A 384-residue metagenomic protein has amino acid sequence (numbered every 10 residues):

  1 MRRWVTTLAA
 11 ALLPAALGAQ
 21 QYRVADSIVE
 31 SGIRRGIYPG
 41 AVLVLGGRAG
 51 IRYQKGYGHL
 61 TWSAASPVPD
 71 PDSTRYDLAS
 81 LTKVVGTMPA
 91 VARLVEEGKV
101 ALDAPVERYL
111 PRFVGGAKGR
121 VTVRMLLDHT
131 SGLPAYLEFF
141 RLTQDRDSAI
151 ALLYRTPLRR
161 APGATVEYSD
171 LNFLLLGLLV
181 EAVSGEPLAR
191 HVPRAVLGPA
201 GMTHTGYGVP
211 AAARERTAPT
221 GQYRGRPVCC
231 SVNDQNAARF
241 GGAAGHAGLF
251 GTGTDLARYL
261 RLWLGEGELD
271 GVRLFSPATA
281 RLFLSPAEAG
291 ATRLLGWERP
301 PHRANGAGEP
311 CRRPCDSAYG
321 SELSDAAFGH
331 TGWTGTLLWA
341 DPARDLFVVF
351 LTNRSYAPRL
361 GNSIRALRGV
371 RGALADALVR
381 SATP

Functional and structural regions predicted by a protein language model:
M1-L8: Bacterial N-terminal signal peptides that target proteins for export
A10-A19: Hydrophobic h-region of N-terminal signal peptides that target proteins for export in Gram-negative bacteria
Y22-Y76, K99-A101, A151, D234 (+1 more regions): Short, conserved catalytic-motif segment at the N-terminal edge
E30-G32, R75, P162, E322-F328 (+1 more regions): Short, P/G- and charge-enriched loop/turn segments at secondary-structure junctions
R34-V42, A64-M125, R160-N172, A244-A247: Short active-site loop at a secondary-structure junction that contains or immediately precedes the catalytic residue(s)
V42-V44, Q54, M125-L127, G206 (+2 more regions): Structural recognition of the beta-strand scaffold that forms the well-ordered cores of secreted hydrolase catalytic
Y57-H59, G116-A326: Short, surface-exposed loop or secondary-structure junction motifs that flank catalytic or metal-binding residues
A327-P384: Structured C-terminal helix/loop/strand segments within mature extracytoplasmic catalytic/sensor domains
